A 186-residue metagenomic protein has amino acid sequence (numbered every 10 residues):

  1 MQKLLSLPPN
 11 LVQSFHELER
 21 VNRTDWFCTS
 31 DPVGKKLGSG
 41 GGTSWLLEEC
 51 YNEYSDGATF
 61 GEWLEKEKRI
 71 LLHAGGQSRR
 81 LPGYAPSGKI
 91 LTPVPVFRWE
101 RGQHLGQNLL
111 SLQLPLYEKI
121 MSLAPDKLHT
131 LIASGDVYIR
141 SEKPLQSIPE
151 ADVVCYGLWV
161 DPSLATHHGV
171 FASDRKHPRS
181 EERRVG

Functional and structural regions predicted by a protein language model:
M1-G186: Unchanged
